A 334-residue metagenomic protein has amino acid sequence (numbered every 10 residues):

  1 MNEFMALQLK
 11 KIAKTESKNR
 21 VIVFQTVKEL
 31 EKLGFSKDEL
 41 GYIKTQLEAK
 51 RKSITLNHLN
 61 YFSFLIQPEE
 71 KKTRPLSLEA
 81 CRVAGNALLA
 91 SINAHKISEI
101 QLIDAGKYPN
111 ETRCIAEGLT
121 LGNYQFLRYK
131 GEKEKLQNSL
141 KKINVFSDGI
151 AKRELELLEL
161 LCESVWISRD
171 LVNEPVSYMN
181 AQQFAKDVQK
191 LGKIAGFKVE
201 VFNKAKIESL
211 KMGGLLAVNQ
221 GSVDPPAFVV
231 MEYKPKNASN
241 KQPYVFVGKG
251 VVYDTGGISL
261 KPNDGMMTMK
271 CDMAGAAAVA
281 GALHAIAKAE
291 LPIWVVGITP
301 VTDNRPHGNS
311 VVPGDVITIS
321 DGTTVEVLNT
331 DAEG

Functional and structural regions predicted by a protein language model:
M1-G250: Short amphipathic alpha-helical segment within the helicase RecA-like ATPase core that mediates nucleic-acid
F62-K72, W166-L171, Q242-V245, V252 (+2 more regions): Glycine/charged-rich beta-loop-alpha catalytic/anionic-binding loops adjacent to active sites
Q67, G213, G221, G248-G250 (+5 more regions): Glycine-centered flexibility sites
P75-V83, Y178-Q182, M266-A277, L328-A332: Short, conserved micro-motifs enriched in small and acidic residues
A105-K107, A205-I207, G250-Y253, T299-H307 (+1 more regions): Acidic, glycine-rich active-site loops and adjacent beta-strand->loop/helix elements that engage anionic groups
E111-A116, L210-G214, T255-D264, P306-P313: Short acidic, glycine/serine/threonine-rich loops at helix termini
V188, Y244-F246, L260-T302, G334: Alpha-helical metal-binding/catalytic segments enriched in His/Glu/Asp
L291-E333: A glycine- and small/hydrophobic-rich beta-loop-beta segment that serves as a flexible "lid/hinge" or phosphate-binding
